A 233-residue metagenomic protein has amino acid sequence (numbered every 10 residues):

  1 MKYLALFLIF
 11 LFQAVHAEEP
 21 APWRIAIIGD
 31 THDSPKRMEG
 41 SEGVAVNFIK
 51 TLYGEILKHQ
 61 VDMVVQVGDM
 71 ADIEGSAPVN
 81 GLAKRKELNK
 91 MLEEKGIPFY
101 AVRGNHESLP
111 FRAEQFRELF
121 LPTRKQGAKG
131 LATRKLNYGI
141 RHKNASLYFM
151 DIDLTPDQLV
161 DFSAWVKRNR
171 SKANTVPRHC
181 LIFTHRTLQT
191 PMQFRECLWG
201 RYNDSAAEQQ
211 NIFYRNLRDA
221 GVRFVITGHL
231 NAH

Functional and structural regions predicted by a protein language model:
Y3-Q13: Sec-dependent N-terminal signal peptides
V15-V79: N-terminal active-site segment of His-dependent metallophosphoesterases
P22-P35, N144-D153, L181-F183: Active-site-proximal beta-strand elements of phosphoester/diester hydrolases
I25-I27, V64-Q66, A101, I182 (+1 more regions): Residue-level marker for buried hydrophobic side chains located in beta-strands that build the well-ordered beta-sheet
D30, G68-D69, G104-N105, H185 (+1 more regions): Active-site glycine-centered loops adjacent to acidic/histidine catalytic or metal-binding residues that shape
D33-E39, P156-L159, P191-M192: Short, solvent-exposed loop/turn elements at domain surfaces
A71, A173-Q193: Short acidic, glycine-rich surface-loop motifs adjacent to enzyme active sites
G75-H179, W199, N203-D204, E208 (+3 more regions): Extended active-site neighborhood of metal-dependent phosphoesterases/phosphodiesterases
